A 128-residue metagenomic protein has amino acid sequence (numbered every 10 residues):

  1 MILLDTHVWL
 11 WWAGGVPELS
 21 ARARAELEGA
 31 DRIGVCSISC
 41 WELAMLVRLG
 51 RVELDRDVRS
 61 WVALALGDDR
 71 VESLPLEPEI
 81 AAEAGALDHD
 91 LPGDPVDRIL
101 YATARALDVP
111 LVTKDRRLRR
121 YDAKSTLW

Functional and structural regions predicted by a protein language model:
M1-V35, L49-L64, L107, R116-R117 (+1 more regions): Short, well-structured N-terminal submotif of metal-dependent ribonuclease cores
D5, E42, D97, D115: Acidic active-site catalytic centers that drive phospho-/nucleotidyl reactions and related ester hydrolyses
T6-H7, L43, A84, A104: Generic structural signal for small/hydrophobic residues in well-ordered secondary structure, especially within
E53-R59, G67-K114: Active-site neighborhoods of divalent-metal-dependent phosphate/nucleic-acid chemistry enzymes
D69, Y121-D122: Short, structured coil segments at secondary-structure junctions
A123-W128: Active-site regions of enzymes building and remodeling cell-envelope glycoconjugates
